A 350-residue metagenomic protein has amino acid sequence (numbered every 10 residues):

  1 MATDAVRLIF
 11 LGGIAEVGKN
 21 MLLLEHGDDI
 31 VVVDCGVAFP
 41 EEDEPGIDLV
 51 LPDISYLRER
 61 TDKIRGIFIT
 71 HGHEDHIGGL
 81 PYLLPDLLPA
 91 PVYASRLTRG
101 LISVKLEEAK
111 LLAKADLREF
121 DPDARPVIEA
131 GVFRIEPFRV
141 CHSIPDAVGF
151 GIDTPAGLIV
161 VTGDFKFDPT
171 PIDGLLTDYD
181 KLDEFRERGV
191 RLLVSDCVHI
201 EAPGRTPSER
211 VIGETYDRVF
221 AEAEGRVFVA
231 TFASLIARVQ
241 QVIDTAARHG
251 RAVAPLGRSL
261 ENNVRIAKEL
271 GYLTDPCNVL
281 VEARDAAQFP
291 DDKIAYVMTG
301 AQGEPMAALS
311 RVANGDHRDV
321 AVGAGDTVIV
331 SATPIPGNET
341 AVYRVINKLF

Functional and structural regions predicted by a protein language model:
M1-F68, H73-F289, E304-A321, G337-R344: His/Asp/Glu-rich metal-coordinating catalytic cores of metallo-dependent phosphodiesterases/hydrolases acting on
R65, R191, I294, D326-I329: Conserved acidic residues
V253, V330-S331: Gly/His-enriched, cation/cofactor- and phosphate-binding structural elements
K293-Q302: Conserved two-lobed SF2 helicase motor
A295, V312-A313, V322-T327: Anaerobic metallocofactor- and corrinoid-dependent redox/one-carbon enzyme cores, especially those from methanogenesis
G300-A301, A332-P336: Aromatic- and Gly/Pro-rich donor/ligand-binding loops that form nucleotide- or phosphate-bearing donor binding pockets
R344-F350: His/Asp/Glu-enriched, well-ordered alpha-helical/loop segment that forms or immediately abuts the divalent-metal
